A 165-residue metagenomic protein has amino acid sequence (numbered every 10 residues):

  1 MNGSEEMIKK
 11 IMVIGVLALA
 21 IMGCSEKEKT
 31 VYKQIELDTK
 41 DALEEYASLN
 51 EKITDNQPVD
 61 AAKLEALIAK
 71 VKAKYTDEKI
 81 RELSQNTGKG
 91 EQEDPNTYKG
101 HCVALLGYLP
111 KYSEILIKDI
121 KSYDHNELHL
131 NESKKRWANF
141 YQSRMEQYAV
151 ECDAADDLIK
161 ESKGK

Functional and structural regions predicted by a protein language model:
M1-M22: Sec-dependent bacterial lipoprotein signal peptides
L17, P95, R144-M145: Residue-level signal for mature regions of secreted extracellular proteins and peptides
C24-A73, S162-G164: Immediate post-signal-peptide N-terminus of mature secreted/exported proteins
K74, R81-W137: Long, amphipathic, charge-rich alpha-helical segments that form helical bundles/coiled-coils
F140-Y141: Short, exposed beta-strand-loop hairpins at the edges of beta-sheets in extracellular/periplasmic proteins
Q147-K165: Short, low-complexity, Pro/Ser/Thr/Gly-rich segments in the mature regions of secreted, periplasmic
